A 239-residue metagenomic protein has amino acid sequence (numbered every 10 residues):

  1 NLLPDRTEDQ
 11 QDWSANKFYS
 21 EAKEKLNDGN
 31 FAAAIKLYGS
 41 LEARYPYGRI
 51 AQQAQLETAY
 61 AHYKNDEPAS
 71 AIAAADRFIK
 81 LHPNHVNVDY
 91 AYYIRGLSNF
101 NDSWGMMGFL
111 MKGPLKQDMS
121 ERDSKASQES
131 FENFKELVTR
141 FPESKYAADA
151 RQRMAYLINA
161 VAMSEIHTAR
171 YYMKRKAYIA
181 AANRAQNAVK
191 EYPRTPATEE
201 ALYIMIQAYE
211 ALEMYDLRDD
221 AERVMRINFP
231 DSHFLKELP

Functional and structural regions predicted by a protein language model:
N1-P239: Acidic, polar-rich low-complexity tracts and alpha-helical solenoid repeat scaffolds
